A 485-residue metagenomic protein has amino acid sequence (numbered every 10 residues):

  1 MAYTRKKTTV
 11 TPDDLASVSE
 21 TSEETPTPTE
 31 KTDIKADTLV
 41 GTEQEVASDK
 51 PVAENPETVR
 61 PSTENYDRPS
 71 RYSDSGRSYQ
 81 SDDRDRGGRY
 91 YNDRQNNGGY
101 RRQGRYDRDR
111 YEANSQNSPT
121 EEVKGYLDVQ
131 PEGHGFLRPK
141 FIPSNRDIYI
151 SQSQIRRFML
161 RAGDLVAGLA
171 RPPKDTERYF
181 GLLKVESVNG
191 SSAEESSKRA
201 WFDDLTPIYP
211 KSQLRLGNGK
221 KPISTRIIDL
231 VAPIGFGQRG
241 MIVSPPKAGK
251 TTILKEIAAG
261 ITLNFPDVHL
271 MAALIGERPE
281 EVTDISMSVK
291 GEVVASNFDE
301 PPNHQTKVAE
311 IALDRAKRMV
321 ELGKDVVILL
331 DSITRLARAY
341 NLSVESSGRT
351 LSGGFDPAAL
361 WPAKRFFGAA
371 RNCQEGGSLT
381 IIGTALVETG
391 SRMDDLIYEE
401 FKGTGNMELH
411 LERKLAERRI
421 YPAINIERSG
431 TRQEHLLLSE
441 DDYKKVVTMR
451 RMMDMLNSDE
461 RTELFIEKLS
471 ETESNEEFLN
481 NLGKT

Functional and structural regions predicted by a protein language model:
M1-S118, I142-P143, M159: Charged, low-complexity terminal tails
D82-S196: N-terminal "pre-motor" subdomain/linker immediately upstream of P-loop NTPase catalytic cores
S115-Y126, I223-I227, A312-K317, F366: Phosphate-interacting basic helix/loop segments used at nucleotide- and nucleic-acid interfaces
P119-E121, V129-G133, F141-S144, L160-D164 (+10 more regions): Short flexible coil/turn linkers enriched for glycine and charged/polar residues that connect secondary-structure
L127-P131, P139-F141, A170, S187-N189 (+12 more regions): Flexible glycine-/small-residue-rich
I150-Q154, A167-P172, G181, W201 (+4 more regions): Short beta-alpha junctions and helix-cap segments that line functional grooves
P172-I242: P-loop NTP-binding catalytic core
G240, G249, I257-I261, P266-T485: P-loop NTPase catalytic core
